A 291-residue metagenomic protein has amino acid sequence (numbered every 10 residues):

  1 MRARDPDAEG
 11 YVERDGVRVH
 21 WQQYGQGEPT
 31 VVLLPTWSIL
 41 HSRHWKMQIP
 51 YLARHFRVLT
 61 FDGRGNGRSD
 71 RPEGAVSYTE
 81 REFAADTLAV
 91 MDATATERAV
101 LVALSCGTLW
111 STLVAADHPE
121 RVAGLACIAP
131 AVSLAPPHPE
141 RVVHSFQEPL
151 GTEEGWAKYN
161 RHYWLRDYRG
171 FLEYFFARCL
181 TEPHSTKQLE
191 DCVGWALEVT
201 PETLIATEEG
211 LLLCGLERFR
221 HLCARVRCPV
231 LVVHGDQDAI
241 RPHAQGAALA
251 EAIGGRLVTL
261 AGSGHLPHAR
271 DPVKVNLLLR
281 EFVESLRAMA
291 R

Functional and structural regions predicted by a protein language model:
M1-P35, R54-F56, T96-E97, R280 (+1 more regions): Alpha/beta-hydrolase fold catalytic core
V17-P72, V76: Conserved HGGG/HGGXW glycine-rich cap/lid loop of the alpha/beta-hydrolase fold
K46, T60-C106, L277: Active-site loop/oxyanion-hole signature of alpha/beta-hydrolase fold enzymes
T112, A116, A123-H162: Flexible "cap/lid" loop of the alpha/beta hydrolase fold
K158-E217, H221-L222: Conserved alpha/beta-hydrolase catalytic His-Asp/Glu region
V226, V232-H234, D238: Short beta-strand/loop motif that positions the catalytic acidic residue of the alpha/beta-hydrolase fold
A239-Q245: Conserved alpha/beta-hydrolase "acid-adjacent" motif
G254-R291: Catalytic active-site module of serine/aspartate enzymes centered on a nucleophile-bearing elbow/loop
